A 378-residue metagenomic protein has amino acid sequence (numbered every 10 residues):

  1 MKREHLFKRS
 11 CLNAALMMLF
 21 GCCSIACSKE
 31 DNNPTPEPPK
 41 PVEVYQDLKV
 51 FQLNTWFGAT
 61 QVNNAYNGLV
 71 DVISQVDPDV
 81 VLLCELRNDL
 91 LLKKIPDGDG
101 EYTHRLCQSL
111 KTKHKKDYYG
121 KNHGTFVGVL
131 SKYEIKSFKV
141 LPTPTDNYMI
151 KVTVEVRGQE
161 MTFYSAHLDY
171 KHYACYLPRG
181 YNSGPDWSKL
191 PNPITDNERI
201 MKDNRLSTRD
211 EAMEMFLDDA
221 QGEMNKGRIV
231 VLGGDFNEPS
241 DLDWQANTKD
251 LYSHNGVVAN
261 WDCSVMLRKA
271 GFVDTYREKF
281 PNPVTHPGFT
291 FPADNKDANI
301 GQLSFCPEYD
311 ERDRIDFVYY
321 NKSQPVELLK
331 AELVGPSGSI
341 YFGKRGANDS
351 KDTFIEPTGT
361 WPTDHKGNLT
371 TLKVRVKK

Functional and structural regions predicted by a protein language model:
M1-K8: N-terminal secretory signal peptides that target proteins for export/translocation
K2, L16, I25-K115, N122-G124 (+4 more regions): N-terminal, active-site-proximal structural segment of metallo-dependent hydrolase catalytic domains
K8-M17: Sec-dependent N-terminal signal peptides
L48-T55, L69-P96, V152, F163-A166 (+5 more regions): Active-site beta-strand/loop signature of hydrolases that rely on acidic residues for catalysis
V80-N182, L333: Structured beta-strand-rich core segments of catalytic domains in phosphoester-bond hydrolases
M161-D186, G233, N237-P239, R277-K279 (+2 more regions): Short, solvent-exposed beta-strand-terminating loops
Y176-L206, N247-K249: A solvent-exposed, charged loop/short amphipathic helix patch at secondary-structure junctions
Q221-V231, F236-K378: Metal-dependent phosphoester-hydrolase catalytic domains
